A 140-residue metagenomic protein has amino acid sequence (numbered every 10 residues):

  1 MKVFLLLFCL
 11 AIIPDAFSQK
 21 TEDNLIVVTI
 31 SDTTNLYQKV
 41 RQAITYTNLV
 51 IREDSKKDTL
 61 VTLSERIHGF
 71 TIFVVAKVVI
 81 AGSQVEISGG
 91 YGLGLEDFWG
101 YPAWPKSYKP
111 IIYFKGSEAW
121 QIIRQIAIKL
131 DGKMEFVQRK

Functional and structural regions predicted by a protein language model:
V3-S18: Sec-dependent N-terminal signal peptides
Q19-K140: Ser/Thr-rich, low-complexity intrinsically disordered terminal regions
